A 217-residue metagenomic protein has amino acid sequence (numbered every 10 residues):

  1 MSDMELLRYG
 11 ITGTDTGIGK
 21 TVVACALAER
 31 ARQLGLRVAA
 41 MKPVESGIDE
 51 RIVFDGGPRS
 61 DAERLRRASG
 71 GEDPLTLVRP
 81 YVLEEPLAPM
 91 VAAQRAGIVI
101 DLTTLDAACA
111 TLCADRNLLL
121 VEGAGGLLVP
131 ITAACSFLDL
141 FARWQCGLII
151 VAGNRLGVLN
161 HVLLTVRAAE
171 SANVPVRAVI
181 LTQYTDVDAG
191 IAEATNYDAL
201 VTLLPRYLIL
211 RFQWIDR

Functional and structural regions predicted by a protein language model:
M1-Y9, R217: Short, low-complexity, intrinsically disordered N-terminal peptides in bacterial proteins
D3-L6, V22-V99, T103, A108-T111: N-terminal phosphate/diphosphate-binding loop that engages ATP/GTP or pyrophosphate donors across diverse enzyme folds
E5-L7, L34-R37, E72-D73, D115-N117 (+3 more regions): Short coil/turn connectors at secondary-structure junctions
G10-C25: Glycine-rich phosphate-binding P-loop
I11, A39-P43, L75-R79, L119-G123 (+2 more regions): General beta-strand structural signal in soluble alpha/beta enzymes
G17, T111, L118, G123-L204: Conserved catalytic-core segment of NTP-binding enzymes
E45-I48, R155, Y184-D186, D216: Short, glycine/serine-rich, charged loops/turns that create anion-binding and catalytic segments at active sites
L87, V201-R217: Beta-strand-loop-alpha "switch" segments that mediate conformational coupling across diverse proteins
